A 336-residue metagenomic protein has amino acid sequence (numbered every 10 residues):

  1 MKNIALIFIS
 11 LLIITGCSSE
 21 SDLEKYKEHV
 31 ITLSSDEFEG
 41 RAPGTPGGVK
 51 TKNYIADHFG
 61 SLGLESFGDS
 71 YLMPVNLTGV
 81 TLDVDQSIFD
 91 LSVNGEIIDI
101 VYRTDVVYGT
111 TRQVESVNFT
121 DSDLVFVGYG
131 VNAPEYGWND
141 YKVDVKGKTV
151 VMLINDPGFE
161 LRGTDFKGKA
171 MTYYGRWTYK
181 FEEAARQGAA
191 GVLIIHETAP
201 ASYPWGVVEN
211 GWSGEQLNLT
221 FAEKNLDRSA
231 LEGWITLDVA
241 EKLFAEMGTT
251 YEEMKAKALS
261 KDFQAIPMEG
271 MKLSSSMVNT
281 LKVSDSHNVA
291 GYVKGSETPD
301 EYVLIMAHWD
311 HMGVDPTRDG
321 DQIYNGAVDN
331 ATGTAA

Functional and structural regions predicted by a protein language model:
K2-I9: Sec-dependent signal peptide recognition, specifically the positively charged N-region followed immediately by
T15-G16: C-terminal motif of bacterial Sec signal peptides marking the signal peptidase cleavage site
E20-K27, A42-N53, M171-T178, A230 (+3 more regions): Soluble non-cytosolic domains of exported or imported proteins
D22-P46, K50, L62, S66-F67 (+4 more regions): N-terminal capping segment at the start of a domain
L23-S35, G147-D156, K294-S296, M306-V314: Glycine-rich, acidic and aromatic/proline-enriched surface loops and short helix-turn segments that act as binding
E39-G163, P267-E269, S286: Noncatalytic luminal/extracellular "stalk/propeptide" segments of secretory-pathway proteins
S92-N94, V106-K142, E223-A327: Soluble metallo-hydrolase cores and metallopeptidase-like ectodomains found primarily in the secretory/periplasmic
Y102-E223, Q322-G326, N330, T334: Extracellular/luminal Protease-associated
